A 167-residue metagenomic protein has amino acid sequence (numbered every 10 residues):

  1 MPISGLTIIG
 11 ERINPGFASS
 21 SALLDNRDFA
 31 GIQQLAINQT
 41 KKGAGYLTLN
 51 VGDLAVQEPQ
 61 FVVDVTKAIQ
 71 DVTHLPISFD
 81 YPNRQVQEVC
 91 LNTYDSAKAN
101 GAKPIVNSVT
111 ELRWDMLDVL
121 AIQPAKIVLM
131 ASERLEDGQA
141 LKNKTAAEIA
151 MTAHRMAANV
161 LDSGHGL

Functional and structural regions predicted by a protein language model:
M1-D28, P124-L141: N-terminal small/glycine-rich loop or linker at the start of catalytic domains across soluble metabolic enzymes
M1-E11, P82, V86, E111-W114: Glycine-rich, aromatic-flanked loop segments that form ligand/cofactor-binding clefts across common enzyme folds
I3-G5, G43-G45, T73-P76, N100-P104 (+2 more regions): Short, well-ordered coil/turn segments that N-cap beta-strands
P15, G52-E58, R84-Q85, R134-Q139: Short, small-residue-enriched loops and turns at beta-alpha junctions that line or gate enzyme active sites
Q39, C90: Conserved, mostly hydrophobic/aromatic
T40-L75: Glycine-rich, proline-tolerant flexible connector loops at the mouths of alpha/beta enzymes
T48-A55, L75-N83, G101-L112, A131: Catalytic beta/alpha-barrel core
A99-A102, E111-L167: Conserved anion-binding
